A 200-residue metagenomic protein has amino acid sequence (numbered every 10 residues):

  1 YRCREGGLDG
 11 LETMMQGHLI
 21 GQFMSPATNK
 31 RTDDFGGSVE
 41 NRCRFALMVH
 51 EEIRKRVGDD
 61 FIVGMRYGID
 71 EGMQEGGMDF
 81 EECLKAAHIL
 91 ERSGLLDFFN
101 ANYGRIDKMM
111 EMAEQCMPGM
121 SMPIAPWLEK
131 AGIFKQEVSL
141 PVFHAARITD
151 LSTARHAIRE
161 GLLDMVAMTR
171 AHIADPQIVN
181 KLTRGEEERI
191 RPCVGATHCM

Functional and structural regions predicted by a protein language model:
Y1-M200: Flavin-dependent oxidoreductase catalytic cores
